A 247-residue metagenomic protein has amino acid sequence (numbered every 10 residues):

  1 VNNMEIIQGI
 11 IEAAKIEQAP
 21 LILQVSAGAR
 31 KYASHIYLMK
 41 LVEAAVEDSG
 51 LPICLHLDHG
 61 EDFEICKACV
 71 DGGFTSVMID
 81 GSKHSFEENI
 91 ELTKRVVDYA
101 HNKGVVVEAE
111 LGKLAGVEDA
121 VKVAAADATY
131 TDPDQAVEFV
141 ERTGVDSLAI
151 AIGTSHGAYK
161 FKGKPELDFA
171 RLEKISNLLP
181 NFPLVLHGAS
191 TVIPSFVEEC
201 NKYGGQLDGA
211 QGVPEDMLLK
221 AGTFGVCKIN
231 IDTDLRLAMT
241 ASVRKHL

Functional and structural regions predicted by a protein language model:
N2-A29, H35-P52, G60-P183, P194-Q211 (+2 more regions): Alpha/beta enzyme core
H187-T191: Short catalytic/ligand-gating loop segments at beta-alpha or beta-beta junctions within enzyme catalytic domains
K202-L207, V213-L247: C-terminal alpha-helical cap/extension of soluble enzyme domains
